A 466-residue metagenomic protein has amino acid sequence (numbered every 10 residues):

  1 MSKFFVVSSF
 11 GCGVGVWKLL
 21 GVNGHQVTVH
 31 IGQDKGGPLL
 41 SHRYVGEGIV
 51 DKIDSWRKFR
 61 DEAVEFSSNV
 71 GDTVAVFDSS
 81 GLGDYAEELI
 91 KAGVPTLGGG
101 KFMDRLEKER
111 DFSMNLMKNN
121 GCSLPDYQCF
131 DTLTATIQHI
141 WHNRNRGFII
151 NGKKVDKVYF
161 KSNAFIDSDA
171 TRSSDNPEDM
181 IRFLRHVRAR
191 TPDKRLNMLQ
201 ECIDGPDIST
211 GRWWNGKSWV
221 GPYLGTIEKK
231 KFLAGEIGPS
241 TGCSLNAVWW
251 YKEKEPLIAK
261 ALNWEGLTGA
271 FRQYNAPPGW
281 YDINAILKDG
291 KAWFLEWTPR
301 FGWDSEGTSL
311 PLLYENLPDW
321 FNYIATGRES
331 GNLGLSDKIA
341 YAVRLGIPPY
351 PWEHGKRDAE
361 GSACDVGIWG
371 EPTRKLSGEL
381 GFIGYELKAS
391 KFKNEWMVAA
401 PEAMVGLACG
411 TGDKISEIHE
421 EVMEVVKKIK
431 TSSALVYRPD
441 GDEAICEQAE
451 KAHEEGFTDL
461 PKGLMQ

Functional and structural regions predicted by a protein language model:
M1-F102: ATP-binding N-terminal substructure of ATP-dependent carboxylate-amine bond-forming enzymes
L97-R172, K194, G346: A conserved helix-loop-beta module that forms one wall/lid of the active-site cleft in ATP-utilizing catalytic domains
T171-T308: Internal nucleotide-binding/catalytic subdomain
R190-P192, W396, E424-G441: Short arginine-rich
N246-W249, L345, M404-G412: Short, well-ordered beta-strand elements within core beta-sheets of diverse protein domains
K260-D282, T298-E379: Active-site "cap" helix and flanking loop/linker of ATP-utilizing ligase/carboxylase catalytic domains
G361-L407: Generic long, charged, amphipathic alpha-helical segments
Y437-Q466: A cross-kingdom feature marking charged/low-complexity
